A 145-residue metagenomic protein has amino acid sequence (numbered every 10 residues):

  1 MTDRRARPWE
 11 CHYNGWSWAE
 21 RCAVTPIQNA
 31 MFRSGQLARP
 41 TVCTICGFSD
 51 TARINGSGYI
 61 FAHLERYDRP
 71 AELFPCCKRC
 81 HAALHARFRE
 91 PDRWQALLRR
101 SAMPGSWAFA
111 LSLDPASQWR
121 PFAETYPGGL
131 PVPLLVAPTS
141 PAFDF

Functional and structural regions predicted by a protein language model:
M1-Y13, D50-R53, Q95-F145: Extended charged
T2-I45: Short, charged surface segments at domain edges that flank catalytic/cofactor-binding sites
N14-R21, E90, S112-P115: Intrinsic-disorder-associated interaction segments
P26, F61-A62, R79, A83 (+1 more regions): Intrinsically disordered, low-complexity regions enriched for glutamine and histidine
A38-T41, S57, D114: Sequence-level motif detector for i,i+2 pairs with an aromatic at +2
T44-K78, F88: Histidine-centered nuclease catalytic patch
R66-A82, L98-A110: Short microdomains enriched in Cys/His and/or Lys/Arg
K78-W94: Short metal-binding segments enriched for Cys and/or His
